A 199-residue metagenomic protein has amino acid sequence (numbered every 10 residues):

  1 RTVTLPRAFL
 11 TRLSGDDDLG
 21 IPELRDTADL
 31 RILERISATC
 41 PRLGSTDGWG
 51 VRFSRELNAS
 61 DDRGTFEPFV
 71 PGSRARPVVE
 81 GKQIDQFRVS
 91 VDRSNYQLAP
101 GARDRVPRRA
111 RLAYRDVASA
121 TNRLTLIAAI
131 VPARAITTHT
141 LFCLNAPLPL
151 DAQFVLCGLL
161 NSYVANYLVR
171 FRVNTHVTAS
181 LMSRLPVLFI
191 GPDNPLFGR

Functional and structural regions predicted by a protein language model:
R1-T2, R199: Accessible peptide chain termini
T2-L10: Catalytic cores of eukaryotic secretory-pathway lumenal/extracellular enzymes that build and remodel glycoconjugates
T11, L19-P22: Generic alpha-helical structural signal
D18, R25-R199: Polybasic, glycine- and aromatic-enriched phosphate-binding surface used to engage nucleic acids
